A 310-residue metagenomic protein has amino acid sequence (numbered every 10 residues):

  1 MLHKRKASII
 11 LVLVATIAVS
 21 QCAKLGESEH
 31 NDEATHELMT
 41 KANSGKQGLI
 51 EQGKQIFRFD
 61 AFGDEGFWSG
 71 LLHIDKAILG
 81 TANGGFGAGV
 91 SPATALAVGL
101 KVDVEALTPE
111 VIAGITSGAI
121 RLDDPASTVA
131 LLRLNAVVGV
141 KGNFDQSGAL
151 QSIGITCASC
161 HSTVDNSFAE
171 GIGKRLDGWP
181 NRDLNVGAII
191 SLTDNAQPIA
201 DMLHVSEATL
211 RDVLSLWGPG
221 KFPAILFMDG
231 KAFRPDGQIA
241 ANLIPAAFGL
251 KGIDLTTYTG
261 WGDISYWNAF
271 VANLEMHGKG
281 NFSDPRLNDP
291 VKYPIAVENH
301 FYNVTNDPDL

Functional and structural regions predicted by a protein language model:
H3-K6, V19-L310: Periplasmic c-type cytochrome electron-transfer domains
I10-A18: Bacterial N-terminal signal peptides
